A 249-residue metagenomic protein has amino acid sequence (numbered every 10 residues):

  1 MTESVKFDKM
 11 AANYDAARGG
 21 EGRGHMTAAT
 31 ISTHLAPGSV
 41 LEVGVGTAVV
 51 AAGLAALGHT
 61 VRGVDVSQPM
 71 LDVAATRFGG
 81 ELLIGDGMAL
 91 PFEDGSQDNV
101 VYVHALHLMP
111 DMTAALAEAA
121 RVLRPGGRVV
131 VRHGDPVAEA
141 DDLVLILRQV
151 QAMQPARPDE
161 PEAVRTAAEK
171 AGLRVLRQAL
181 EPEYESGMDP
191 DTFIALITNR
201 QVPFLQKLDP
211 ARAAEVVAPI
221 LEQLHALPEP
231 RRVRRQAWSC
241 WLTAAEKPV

Functional and structural regions predicted by a protein language model:
M1-P37, V49-G53, M70-V73, V137-A138: Conserved class I S-adenosyl-L-methionine
V43, T47-A89: Class I SAM-dependent methyltransferase SAM/SAH-binding core
V101: A conserved beta-strand element that flanks and buttresses the S-adenosyl-L-methionine
H104-H107: Short catalytic micro-motifs in class I SAM-dependent methyltransferases
T113-P125: A short glycine-rich, Lys/Arg-flanked "PGG" loop and its adjoining helix->strand segment in the class I
R128-P158: Conserved class I S-adenosyl-L-methionine
R157-A171: Short alpha-helix
R174-V249: Conserved Class I S-adenosyl-L-methionine
